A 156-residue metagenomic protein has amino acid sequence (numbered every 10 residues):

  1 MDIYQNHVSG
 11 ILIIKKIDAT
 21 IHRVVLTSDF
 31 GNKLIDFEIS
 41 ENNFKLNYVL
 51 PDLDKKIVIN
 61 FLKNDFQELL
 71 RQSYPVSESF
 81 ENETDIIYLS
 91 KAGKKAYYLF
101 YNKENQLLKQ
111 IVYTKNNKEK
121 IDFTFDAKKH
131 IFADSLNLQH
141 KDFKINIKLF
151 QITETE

Functional and structural regions predicted by a protein language model:
M1-E41, K45-L46: N-terminal mature ectodomain segment of secretory-pathway/periplasmic proteins
M1-Q5, K16, K56, Q72 (+1 more regions): Mature, Sec-exported extracytoplasmic domains of Gram-positive
T27-D29, V49-P51, F150-I152: Surface loops and adjacent helix of pleckstrin homology
D29-K33, N43, D52-D54, A96-Y97 (+1 more regions): Short, surface-exposed beta-strand-loop junctions and turns on beta-sheet-rich folds
K33-I39, K56-N60, E119-F123, I145-K148: A short, polar/proline- and glycine-enriched secondary-structure boundary/capping micro-motif
N43-N47, S73-L89, A96: Short secondary-structure junctions
F44-V76: Acidic/charged, solvent-exposed loop-and-adjacent secondary-structure segments enriched in E/D, K/R, S/T, and G/P
T84-E156: Gly/Pro-enriched, hydrophobic low-complexity segments that function as extracytoplasmic propeptides/linkers
